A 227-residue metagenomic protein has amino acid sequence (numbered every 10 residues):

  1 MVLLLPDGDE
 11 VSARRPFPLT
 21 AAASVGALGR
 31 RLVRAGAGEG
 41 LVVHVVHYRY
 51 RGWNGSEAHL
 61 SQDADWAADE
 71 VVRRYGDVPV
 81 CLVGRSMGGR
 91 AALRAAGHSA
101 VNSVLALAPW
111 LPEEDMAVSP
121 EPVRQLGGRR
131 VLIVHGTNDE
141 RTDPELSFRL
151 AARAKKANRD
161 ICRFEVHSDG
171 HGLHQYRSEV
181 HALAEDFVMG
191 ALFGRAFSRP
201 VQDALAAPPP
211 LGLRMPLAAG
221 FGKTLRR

Functional and structural regions predicted by a protein language model:
M1-G38: Short, surface-exposed "cap/lid" segments of acyl-processing enzymes
F17, S119, D143-R153: Short alpha-helix in the alpha/beta-hydrolase fold that links the catalytic acid
N54-R74: Alpha/beta-hydrolase active-site loop
V83-G88, A92: Gly/Ala-rich beta-loop-alpha elbow adjacent to hydrolase catalytic centers
A100-P112: A conserved short beta-strand
P112-E113, T137-D143: Acidic catalytic loop of the alpha/beta-hydrolase fold
L126-G127, L132-H135, D139: Short beta-strand/loop motif that positions the catalytic acidic residue of the alpha/beta-hydrolase fold
F148, R159-R227: C-terminal catalytic histidine-bearing segment of alpha/beta-hydrolase fold enzymes
